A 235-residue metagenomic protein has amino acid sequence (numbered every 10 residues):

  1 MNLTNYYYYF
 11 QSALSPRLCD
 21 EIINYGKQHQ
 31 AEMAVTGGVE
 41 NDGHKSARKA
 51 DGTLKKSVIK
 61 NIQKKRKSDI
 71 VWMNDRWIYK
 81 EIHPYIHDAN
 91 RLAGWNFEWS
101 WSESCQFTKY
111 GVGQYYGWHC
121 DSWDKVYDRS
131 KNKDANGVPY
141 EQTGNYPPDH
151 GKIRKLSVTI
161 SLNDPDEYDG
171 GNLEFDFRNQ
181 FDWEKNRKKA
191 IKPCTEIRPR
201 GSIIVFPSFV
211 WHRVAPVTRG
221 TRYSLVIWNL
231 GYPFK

Functional and structural regions predicted by a protein language model:
M1-V205, F209-K235: Fe(II)/2-oxoglutarate oxygenase catalytic core
